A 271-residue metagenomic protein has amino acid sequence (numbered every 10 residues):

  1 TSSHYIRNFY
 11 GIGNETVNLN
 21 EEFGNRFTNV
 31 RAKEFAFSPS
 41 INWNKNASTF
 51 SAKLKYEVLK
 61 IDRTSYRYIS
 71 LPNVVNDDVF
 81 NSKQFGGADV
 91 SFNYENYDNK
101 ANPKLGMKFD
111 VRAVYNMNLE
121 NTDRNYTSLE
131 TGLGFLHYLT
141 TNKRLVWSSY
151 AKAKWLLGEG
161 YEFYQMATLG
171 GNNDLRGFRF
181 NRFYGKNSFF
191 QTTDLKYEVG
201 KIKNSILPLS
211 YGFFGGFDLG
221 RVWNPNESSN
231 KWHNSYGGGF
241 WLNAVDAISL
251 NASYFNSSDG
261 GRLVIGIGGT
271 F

Functional and structural regions predicted by a protein language model:
T1-F85, S249, F255-F271: Gram-negative/organellar outer-membrane beta-barrel architecture
T1-R7, K45-A47, Y56-D62, Y94-N96 (+8 more regions): Transmembrane beta-strands of outer-membrane beta-barrel pores
R7-T16, D62-L71, P103-L105, N121-T127 (+4 more regions): Outer-membrane beta-barrel translocator domains and adjoining extracellular loop/strand segments of Gram-negative
E21-F27, P72-V79, Y115-N121, R176-F180 (+1 more regions): Extracellular loop and loop/strand-boundary signature of outer-membrane beta-barrel proteins
K33-P39, G86-V90, M107, T127-L133 (+5 more regions): Hydrophobic, lipid-facing positions within transmembrane beta-strands of outer-membrane proteins
A47-A52, K60-I61, D98-A101, T140-R144 (+2 more regions): Repeated loop/turn-to-beta-strand initiation elements of outer-membrane beta-barrel proteins
S82-K83, M117-N125, E159, F183-F190 (+2 more regions): Solvent-exposed loop/turn segments connecting transmembrane beta-strands in outer-membrane beta-barrel proteins
D89-I206: C-terminal outer-membrane beta-barrel translocator/porin domains of Gram-negative envelope proteins and their
